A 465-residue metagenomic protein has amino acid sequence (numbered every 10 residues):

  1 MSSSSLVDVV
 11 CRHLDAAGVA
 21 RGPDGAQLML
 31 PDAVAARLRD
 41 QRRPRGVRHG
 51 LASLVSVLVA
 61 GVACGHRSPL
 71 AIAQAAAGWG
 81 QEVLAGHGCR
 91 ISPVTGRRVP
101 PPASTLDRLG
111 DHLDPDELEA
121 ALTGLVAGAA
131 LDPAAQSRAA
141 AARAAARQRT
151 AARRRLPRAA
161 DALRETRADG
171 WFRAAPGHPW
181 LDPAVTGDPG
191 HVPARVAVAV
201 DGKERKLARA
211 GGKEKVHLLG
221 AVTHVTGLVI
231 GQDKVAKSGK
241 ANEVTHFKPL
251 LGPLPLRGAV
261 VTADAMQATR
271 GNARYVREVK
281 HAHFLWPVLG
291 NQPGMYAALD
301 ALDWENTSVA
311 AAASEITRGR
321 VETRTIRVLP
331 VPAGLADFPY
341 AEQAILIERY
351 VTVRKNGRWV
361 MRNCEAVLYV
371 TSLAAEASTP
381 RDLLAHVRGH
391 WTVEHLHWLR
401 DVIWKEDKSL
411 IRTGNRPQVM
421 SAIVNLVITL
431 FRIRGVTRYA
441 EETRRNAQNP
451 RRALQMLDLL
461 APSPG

Functional and structural regions predicted by a protein language model:
M1-A199, V222-H224, L228-Q232, K248 (+1 more regions): Dynamic "connector" segments at or just before major functional cores
R43-L54, W359-M361, I411-V419: Structural motif
V57, I72, P102, V198-K203 (+8 more regions): Short, conserved catalytic/metal-binding motifs centered on acidic residues
P179-A184, N242-V260, G271-E278: Short, basic/hydrophobic alpha-helical segments
A208-G258: Electropositive, glycine- and tryptophan-enriched low-complexity nucleic-acid-binding patches
K215-H217, R270-L289: A short alpha/beta connector and helix-capping loop motif
L285-R388: An anionic, glycine-rich sequence signature occurring as long contiguous blocks
A385-H386, H390-W391, H395-G465: Basic, amphipathic alpha-helical segments enriched in Lys/Arg and hydrophobic/aromatic residues
